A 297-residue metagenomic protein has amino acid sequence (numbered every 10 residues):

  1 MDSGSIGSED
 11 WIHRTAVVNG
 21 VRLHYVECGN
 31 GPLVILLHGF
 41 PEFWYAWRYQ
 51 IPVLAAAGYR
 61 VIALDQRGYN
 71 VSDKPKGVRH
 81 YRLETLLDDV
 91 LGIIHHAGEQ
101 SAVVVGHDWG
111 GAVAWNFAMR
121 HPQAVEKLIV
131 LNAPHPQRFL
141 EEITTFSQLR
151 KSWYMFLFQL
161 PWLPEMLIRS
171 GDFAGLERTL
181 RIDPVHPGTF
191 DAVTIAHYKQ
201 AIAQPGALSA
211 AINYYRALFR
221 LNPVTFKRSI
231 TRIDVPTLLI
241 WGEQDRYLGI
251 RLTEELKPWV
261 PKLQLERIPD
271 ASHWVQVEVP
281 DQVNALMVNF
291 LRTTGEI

Functional and structural regions predicted by a protein language model:
D2-R14, G20-L23, I62, Y69-V105 (+4 more regions): Flexible "cap/lid" subdomain of the alpha/beta-hydrolase fold that forms the substrate-access gate
V17-G20, G29-G31, G39, G98: Short loop/turn positions at the edges of beta-strands in beta-sheet-rich folds
V26-D73: Conserved HGGG/HGGXW glycine-rich cap/lid loop of the alpha/beta-hydrolase fold
P32, H135, S272: Residue-level detector of flexible, active-site-proximal loop/helix-junction positions within diverse enzyme catalytic
F43-W44, A112, A271-S272: A short, glycine- and basic residue-enriched loop/turn that sits immediately adjacent to a domain's principal
Y49-Q50, L252-E255, Q282: A short acidic, amphipathic alpha-helical/loop segment
A271-N284: Catalytic histidine-centered segment of alpha/beta-hydrolase-like enzymes
